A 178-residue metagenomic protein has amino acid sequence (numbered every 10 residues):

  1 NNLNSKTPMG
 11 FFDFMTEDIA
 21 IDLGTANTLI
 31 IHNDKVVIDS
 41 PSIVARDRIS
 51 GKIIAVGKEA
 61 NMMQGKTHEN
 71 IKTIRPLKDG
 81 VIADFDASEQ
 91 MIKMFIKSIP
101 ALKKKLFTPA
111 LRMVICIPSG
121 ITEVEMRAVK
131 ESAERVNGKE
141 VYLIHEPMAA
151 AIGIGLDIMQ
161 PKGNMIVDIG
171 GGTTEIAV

Functional and structural regions predicted by a protein language model:
N1-G171, A177-V178: Nucleotide/phosphate-binding catalytic cleft detector across ATP-hydrolyzing and phosphate-transferring enzymes
